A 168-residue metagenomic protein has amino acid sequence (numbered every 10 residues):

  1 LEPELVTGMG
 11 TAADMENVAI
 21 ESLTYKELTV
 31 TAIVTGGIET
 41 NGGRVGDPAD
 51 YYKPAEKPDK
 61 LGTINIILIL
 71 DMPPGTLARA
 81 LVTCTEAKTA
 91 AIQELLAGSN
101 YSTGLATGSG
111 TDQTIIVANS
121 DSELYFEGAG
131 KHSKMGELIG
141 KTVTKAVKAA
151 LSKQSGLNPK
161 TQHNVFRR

Functional and structural regions predicted by a protein language model:
L1-R168: A structural signal for small-residue-enriched, beta-sheet-centric alpha/beta enzyme cores and oligomeric scaffold folds
